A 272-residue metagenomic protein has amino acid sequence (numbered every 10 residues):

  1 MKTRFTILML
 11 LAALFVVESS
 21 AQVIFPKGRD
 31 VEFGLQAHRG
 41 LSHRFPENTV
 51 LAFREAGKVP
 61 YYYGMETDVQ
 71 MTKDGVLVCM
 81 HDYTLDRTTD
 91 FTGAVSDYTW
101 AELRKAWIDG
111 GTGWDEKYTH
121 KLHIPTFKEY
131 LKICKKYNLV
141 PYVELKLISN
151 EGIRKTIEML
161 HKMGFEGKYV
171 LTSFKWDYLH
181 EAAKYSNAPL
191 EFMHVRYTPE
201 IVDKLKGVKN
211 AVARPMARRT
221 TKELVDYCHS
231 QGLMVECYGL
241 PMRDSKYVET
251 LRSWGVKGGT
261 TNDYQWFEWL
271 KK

Functional and structural regions predicted by a protein language model:
M1-I24: Bacterial Sec-dependent N-terminal signal peptides
A21-K272: Phosphate-group recognition and catalysis centered on beta-loop-alpha active-site segments
